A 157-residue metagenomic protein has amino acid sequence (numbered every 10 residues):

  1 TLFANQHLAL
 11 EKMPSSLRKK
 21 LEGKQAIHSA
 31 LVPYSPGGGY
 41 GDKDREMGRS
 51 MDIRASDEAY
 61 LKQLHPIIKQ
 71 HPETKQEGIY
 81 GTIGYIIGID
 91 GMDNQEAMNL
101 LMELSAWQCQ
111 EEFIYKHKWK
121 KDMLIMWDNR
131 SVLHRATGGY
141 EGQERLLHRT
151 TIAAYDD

Functional and structural regions predicted by a protein language model:
T1-L124, N129-D157: Non-heme Fe(II) oxygenase catalytic core, chiefly the N-lobe of the double-stranded beta-helix
